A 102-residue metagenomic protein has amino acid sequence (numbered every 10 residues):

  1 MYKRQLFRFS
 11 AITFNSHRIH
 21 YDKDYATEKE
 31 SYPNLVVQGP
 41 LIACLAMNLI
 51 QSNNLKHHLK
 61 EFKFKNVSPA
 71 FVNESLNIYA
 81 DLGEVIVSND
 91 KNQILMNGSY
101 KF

Functional and structural regions predicted by a protein language model:
M1, S31, S99-K101: Intrinsically disordered, low-complexity N-terminal regions enriched in serine/proline/glycine with scattered basic
K3-V37, Q51: Catalytic strand-loop segment that frames the active site of acyl-thioester-processing enzymes
S10, K65, K101: Residues in well-ordered beta-strands of folded domains
F14, K23-Y25, E30, H57-F64 (+1 more regions): Bulky hydrophobic/aromatic packing residues
P40-C44: Alpha-helical transmembrane segments of helical membrane proteins, especially in multi-pass transport, channel
A46-Y79: A conserved acidic, glycine/proline-rich C-terminal tail/linker
P69-V72, N77-F102: HotDog/MaoC-like acyl-thioester-processing domains
